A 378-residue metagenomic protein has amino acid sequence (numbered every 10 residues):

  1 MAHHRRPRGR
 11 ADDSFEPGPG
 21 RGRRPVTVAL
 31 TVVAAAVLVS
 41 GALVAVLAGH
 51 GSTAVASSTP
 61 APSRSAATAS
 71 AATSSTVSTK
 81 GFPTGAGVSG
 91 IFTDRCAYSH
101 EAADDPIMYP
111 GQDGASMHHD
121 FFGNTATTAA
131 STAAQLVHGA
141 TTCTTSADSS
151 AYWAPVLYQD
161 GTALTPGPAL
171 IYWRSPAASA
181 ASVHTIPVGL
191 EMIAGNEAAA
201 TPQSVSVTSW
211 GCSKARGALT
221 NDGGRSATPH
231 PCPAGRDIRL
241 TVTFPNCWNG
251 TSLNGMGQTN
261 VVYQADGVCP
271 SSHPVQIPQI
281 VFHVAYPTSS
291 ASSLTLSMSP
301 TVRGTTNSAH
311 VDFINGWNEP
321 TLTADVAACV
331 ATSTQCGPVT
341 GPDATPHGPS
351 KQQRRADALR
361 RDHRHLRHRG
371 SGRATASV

Functional and structural regions predicted by a protein language model:
M1-H4, P17-G18, V32, S58 (+1 more regions): A general, composition-driven signal for non-globular sequence regions
M1-T27: Terminal targeting segments of Actinobacterial cell-envelope proteins
R5-D13, A34, S40-V44, A54: Long, low-complexity intrinsically disordered regions enriched in Ser/Thr, Asp/Glu, Pro/Gly
G9, G18, G41, G370-G372: Residue-identity detector for glycine
P19-R24, V44-V46, G123, H363: A ubiquitous, low-specificity "background" feature that marks scattered single residues across proteins without
R23-H50: Secretory targeting and sorting signals
G41-T76: C-terminal region of N-terminal signal peptides and the immediate post-cleavage residues of exported proteins
R64-S116, D120-V242, N249-V378: Primary mode marks residue(s) on the alpha4-beta5-alpha5 output face of response regulator receiver
